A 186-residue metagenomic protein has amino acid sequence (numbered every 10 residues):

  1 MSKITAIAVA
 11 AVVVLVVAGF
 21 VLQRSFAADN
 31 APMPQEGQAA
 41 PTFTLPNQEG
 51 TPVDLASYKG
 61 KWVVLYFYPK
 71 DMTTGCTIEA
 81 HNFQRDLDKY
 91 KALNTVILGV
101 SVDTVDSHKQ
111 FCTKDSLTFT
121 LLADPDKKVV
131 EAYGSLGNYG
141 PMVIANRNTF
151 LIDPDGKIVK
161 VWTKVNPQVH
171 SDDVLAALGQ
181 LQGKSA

Functional and structural regions predicted by a protein language model:
M1-P46, A186: N-terminal targeting signals for export/organelle localization
P34, F43-V63: A short beta-strand-turn-helix
Q38-A39, W62, I144-N146: Short, small/polar residue-rich loop motifs at catalytic or cofactor-binding pockets
A56-T77: Short active-site neighborhood of thiol/selenol oxidoreductases, capturing the structured segment around
M72, T77-L117, P125-A132: Structural microenvironment flanking redox-active thiols in thiol-disulfide oxidoreductases
I144-A186: Thiol-/selenol-based redox modules, centered on thioredoxin-like and closely related oxidoreductase domains
